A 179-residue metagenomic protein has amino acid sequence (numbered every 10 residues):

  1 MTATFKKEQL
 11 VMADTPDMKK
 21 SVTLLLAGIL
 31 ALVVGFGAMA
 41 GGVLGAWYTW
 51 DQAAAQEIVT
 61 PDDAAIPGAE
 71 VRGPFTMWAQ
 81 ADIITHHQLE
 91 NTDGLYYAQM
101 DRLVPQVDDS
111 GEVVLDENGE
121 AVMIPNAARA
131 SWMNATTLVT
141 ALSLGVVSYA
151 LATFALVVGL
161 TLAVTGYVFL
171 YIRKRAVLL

Functional and structural regions predicted by a protein language model:
M1-M18, D116, I124, V177-L179: Terminal targeting segments of Actinobacterial cell-envelope proteins
A13-A27, V147-L179: Juxtamembrane interface at the cytosolic side of transmembrane helices
L25-M39: Hydrophobic membrane-insertion alpha-helices, especially the h-region of bacterial N-terminal signal peptides
A38-G45, V168-R173: Juxtamembrane cytosolic interface motif at the C-terminal end of transmembrane helices
V43-D63: Alpha-helical transmembrane signal-anchor/signal-peptide segments
Q52, I83, H87, A141 (+1 more regions): Residues that form generic nucleotide/phosphate-binding pockets
P61-M133: Long, solvent-exposed extracytoplasmic domains/loops
V122-V158: Short, aromatic-rich amphipathic segments at membrane interfaces that lie adjacent to a transmembrane helix or signal
